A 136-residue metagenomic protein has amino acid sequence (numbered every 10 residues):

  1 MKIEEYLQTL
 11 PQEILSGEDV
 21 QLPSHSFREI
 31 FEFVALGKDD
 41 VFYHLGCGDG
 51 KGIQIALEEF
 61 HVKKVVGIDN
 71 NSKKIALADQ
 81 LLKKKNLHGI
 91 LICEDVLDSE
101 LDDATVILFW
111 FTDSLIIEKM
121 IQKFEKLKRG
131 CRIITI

Functional and structural regions predicted by a protein language model:
M1-G37: S-adenosyl-L-methionine
D39-G48: Conserved class I S-adenosyl-L-methionine
K51-V62: Conserved SAM-binding loop of SAM-dependent methyltransferases across substrates and taxa, primarily the Class I
N71: Conserved SAM/SAH-binding beta-strand->alpha-helix loop
A78: Conserved SAM-binding loop
K85-V96: Conserved SAM-binding strand-loop segment of SAM-dependent methyltransferases
T105-E118: A short SAM/SAH-binding and catalytic strip from SAM-dependent methyltransferases
L115-I136: C-terminal substrate-binding/active-site "lid" region of AdoMet-derived donor-dependent transferases
